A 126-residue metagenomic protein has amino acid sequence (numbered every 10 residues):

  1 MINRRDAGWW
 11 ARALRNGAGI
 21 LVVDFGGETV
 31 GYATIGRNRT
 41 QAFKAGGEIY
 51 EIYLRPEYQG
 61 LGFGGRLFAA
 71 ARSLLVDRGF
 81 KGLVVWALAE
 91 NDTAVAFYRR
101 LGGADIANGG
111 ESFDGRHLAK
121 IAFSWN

Functional and structural regions predicted by a protein language model:
M1-E57, G65-A70, L74, R78 (+1 more regions): Acetyl-CoA-dependent GNAT
Q59, V85-V95, E111-H117: Conserved beta-strand-loop-alpha-helix junction that forms the acyl-donor binding cleft
G62: Conserved G/P- and acidic residue-centered "switch" motifs that form tight phosphate/ATP-binding loops in soluble
R99-A107: Conserved acetyl-CoA-binding loop of GNAT-fold acetyltransferases
H117-N126: Terminal substrate-recognition subdomain of acyl/acetyltransferases
